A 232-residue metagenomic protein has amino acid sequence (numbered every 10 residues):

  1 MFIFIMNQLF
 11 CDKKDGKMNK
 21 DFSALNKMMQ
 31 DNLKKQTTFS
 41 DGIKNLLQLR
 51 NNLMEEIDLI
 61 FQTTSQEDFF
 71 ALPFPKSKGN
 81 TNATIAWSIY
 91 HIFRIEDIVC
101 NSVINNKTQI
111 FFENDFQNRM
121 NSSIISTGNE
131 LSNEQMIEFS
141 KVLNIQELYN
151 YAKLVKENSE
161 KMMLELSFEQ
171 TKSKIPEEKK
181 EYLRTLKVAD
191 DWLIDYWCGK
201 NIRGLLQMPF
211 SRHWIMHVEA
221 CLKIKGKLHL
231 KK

Functional and structural regions predicted by a protein language model:
F2-D68: Extended intrinsically disordered or low-complexity regions, especially N/C-terminal cytosolic tails and loops, rather
F2-M28, F70-E130, E157-E160, E177-K232: Short, contiguous alpha-helical
T37-T38, S132-V142, L193-I202: Short glycine/proline-rich turn/loop motifs
D41, N45, K76, N80-A83 (+3 more regions): A structural signal for alpha-helical segments
L47-L59, K174-K187: An acidic intrinsically disordered interaction segment
M54, D58, A152-K156, W214 (+1 more regions): Hydrophobic faces of stable alpha-helices that mediate helix-helix packing
S123-K174, L205-S211: Acidic/histidine-rich alpha-helical segments that form the ligand environment of transition-metal centers
